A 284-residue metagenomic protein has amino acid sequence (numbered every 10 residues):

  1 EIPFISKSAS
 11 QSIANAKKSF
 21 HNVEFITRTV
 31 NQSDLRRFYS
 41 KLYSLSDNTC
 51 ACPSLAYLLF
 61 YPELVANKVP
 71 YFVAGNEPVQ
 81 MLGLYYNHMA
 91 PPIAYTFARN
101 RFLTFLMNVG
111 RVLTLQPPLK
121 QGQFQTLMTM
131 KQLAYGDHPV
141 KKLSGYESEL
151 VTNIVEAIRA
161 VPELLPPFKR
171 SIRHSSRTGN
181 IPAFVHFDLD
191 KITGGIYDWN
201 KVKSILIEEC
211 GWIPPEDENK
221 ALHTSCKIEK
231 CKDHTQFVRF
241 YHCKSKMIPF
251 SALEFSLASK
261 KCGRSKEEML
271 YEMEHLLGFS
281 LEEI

Functional and structural regions predicted by a protein language model:
I2-I284: Nucleotide-activated chemistry modules centered on ATP-dependent adenylation/adenylyltransferase
